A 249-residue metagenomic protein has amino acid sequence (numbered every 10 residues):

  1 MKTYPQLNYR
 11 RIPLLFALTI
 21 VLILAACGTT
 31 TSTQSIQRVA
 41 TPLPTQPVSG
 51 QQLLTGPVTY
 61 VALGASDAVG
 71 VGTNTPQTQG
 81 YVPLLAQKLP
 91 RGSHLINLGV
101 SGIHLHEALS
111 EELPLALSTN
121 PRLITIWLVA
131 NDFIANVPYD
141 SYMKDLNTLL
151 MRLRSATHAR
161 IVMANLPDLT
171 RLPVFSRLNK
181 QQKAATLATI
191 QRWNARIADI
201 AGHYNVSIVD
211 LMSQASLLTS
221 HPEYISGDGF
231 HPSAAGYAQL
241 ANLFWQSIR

Functional and structural regions predicted by a protein language model:
K2-F16: Bacterial N-terminal signal peptides that target proteins for export
I23-A26: C-terminal motif of bacterial Sec signal peptides marking the signal peptidase cleavage site
G28-T31: Bacterial signal peptide processing site
S35-S101, L113-N120: Serine-esterase "nucleophile elbow" of acetyl-processing enzymes
G99, I103, L128-V129: Cell-envelope and extracellular/periplasmic
E107: Active-site-proximal substrate-binding core of FAD-dependent oxidoreductases
S110-R249: Alpha-helical cap/lid subdomain in secreted, periplasmic, or secretory-pathway luminal O-acyl-processing enzymes
